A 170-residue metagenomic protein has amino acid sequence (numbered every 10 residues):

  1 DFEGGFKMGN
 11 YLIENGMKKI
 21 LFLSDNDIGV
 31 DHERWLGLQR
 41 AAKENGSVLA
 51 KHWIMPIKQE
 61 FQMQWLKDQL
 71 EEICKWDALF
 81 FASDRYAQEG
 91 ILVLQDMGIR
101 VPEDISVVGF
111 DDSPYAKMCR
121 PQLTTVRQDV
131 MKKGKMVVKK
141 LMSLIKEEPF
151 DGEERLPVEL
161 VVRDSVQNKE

Functional and structural regions predicted by a protein language model:
D1, D31, S83-D84: Helix N-cap/beta->alpha junction signal
D1, N26-I28, I57-K58: Short coil/turn segments
D1-Y11, N15, L23, C119-M131: Short beta-strand elements at the ligand-binding edges of bilobed clamshell
G5-F6, K43, W53-I73: Structural motif
F6-G46, E153-V166: An alpha-beta-alpha
M17-K19, Q59, M63, T125-R127 (+1 more regions): Secondary-structure boundary/capping motif
F22, K51-H52: A structural preference for short, hydrophobic beta-strand core positions in alpha/beta folds
A50, K67-E170: Flexible loop/turn connectors
